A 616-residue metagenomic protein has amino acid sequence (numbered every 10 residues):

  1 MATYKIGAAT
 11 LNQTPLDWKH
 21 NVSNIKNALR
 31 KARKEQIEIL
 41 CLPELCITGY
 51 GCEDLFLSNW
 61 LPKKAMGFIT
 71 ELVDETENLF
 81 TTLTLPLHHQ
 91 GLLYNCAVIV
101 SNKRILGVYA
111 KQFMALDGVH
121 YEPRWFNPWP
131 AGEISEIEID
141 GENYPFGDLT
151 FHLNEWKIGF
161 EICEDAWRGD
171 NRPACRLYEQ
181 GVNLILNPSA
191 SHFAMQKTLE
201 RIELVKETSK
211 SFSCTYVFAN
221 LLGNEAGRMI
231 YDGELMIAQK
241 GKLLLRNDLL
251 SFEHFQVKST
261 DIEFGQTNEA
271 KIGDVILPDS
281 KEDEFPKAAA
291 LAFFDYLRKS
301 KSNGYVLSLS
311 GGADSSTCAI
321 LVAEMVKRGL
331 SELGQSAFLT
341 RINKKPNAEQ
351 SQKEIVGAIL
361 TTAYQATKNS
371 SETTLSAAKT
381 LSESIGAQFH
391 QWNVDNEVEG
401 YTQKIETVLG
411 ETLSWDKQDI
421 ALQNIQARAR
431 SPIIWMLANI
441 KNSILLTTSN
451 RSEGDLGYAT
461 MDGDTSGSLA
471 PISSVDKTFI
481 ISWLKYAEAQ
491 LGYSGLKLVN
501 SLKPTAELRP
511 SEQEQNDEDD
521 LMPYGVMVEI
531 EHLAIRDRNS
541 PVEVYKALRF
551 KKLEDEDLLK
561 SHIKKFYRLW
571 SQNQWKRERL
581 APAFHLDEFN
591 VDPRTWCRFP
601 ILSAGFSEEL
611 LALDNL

Functional and structural regions predicted by a protein language model:
M1-S308, A319-N347, S384, Q388-F389: Enzyme catalytic cores with a strong preference for nitrogen-chemistry domains
N154, S213-C214, E225-A226, Q239 (+2 more regions): ATP/NTP-dependent adenylation/nucleotidyl-transfer catalytic domains that generate, transfer, or process NMP-activated
